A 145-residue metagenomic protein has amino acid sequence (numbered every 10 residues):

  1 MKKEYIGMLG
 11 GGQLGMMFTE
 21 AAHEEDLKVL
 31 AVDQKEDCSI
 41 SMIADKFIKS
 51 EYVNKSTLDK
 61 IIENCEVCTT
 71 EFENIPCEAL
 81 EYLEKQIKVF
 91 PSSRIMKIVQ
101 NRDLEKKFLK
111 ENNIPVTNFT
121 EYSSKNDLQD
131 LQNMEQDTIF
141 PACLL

Functional and structural regions predicted by a protein language model:
M1-Q100, L104: ATP-binding N-terminal substructure of ATP-dependent carboxylate-amine bond-forming enzymes
I98-L145: Active-site nucleotide/adenylate-binding loops and adjacent lid/helix of ATP-dependent enzymes
